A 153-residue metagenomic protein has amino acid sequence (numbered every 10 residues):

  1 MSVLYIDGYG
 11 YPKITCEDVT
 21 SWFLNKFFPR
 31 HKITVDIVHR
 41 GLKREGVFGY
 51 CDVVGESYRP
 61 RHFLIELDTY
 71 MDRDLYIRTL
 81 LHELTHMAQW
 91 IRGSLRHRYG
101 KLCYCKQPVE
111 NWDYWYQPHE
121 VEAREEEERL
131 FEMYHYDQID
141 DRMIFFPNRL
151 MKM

Functional and structural regions predicted by a protein language model:
M1-Y11, T34-R44, F48: Hydrophobic or amphipathic, alpha-helical segments that drive membrane association/targeting
S2, F28-I33, S94-R96, Y134-D141: Surface-exposed helix-capping loop/turn segments at secondary-structure junctions
G10, I14, D74-L75, T79 (+1 more regions): Soluble non-cytosolic domains of exported or imported proteins
Y11-K32: Zn2+-dependent metallopeptidase catalytic core
R40-D74, W90-I91: Active-site scaffold of zinc-dependent metalloenzymes
D74, W90-V121: Post-HEXXH active-site segment of zinc metalloproteases
R78-W90, A123: Active-site recognition of the HExxH zinc-binding catalytic motif
D113-Y116, E127-M153: Long, well-structured alpha-helical subdomains associated with metal-dependent extracellular/ecto-lumenal hydrolases
